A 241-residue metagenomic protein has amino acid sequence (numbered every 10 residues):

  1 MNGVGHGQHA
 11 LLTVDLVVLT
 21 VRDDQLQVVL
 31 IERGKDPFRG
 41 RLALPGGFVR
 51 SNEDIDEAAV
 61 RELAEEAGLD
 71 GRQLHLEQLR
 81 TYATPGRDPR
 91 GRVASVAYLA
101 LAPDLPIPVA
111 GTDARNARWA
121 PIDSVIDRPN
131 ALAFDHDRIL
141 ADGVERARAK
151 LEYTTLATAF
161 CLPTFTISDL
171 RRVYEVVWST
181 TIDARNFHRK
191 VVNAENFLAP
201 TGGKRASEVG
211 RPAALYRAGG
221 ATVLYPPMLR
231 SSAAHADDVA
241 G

Functional and structural regions predicted by a protein language model:
N2-A43, D56: N-terminal strand-loop-strand
G5, R80-R87, G203-A206: Short, solvent-exposed loop/turn elements at beta->coil junctions and helix N-caps that rim active or binding pockets
H9, D24, T84-I107, G143-A147 (+1 more regions): Active-site-adjacent beta-strand/loop module that shapes the phosphate/pyrophosphate-binding cleft
L44, V49-E77, Y98, L170: The catalytic Nudix box helix
A97-A100, P108-L151, F160-S168, R172-V173 (+2 more regions): NUDIX/MutT-family hydrolases
R172-T181: Short helix-coil junctions and helix-kink-helix linkers
P200-G241: Long, intrinsically disordered, low-complexity Ser/Thr/Pro-rich regulatory/activation regions of nuclear proteins
